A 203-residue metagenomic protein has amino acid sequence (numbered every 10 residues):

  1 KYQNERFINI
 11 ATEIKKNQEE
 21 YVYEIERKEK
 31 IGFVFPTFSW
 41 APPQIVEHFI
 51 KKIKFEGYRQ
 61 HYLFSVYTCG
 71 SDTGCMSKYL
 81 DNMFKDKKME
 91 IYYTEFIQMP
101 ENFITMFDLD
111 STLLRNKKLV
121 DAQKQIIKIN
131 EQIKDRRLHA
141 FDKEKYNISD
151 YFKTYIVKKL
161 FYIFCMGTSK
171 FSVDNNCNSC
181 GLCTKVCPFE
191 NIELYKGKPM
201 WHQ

Functional and structural regions predicted by a protein language model:
Y2-E13, Y21-F35, W40-L160: FMN-binding flavodoxin-like domain, especially the glycine-rich phosphate-binding loop
E24-I25, E56, F164, C180 (+1 more regions): Generic structural signal for beta-strand residues in well-ordered domains
P36, P43, K170-F171, P199: Proline-rich low-complexity regions
Y162-S172: Short, charged alpha-helical interaction segments and adjacent helix-coil junctions
S172-V173, N178-Q203: Iron-sulfur cluster-binding cysteine motifs and their immediate structural context in ferredoxin-like electron-transfer
